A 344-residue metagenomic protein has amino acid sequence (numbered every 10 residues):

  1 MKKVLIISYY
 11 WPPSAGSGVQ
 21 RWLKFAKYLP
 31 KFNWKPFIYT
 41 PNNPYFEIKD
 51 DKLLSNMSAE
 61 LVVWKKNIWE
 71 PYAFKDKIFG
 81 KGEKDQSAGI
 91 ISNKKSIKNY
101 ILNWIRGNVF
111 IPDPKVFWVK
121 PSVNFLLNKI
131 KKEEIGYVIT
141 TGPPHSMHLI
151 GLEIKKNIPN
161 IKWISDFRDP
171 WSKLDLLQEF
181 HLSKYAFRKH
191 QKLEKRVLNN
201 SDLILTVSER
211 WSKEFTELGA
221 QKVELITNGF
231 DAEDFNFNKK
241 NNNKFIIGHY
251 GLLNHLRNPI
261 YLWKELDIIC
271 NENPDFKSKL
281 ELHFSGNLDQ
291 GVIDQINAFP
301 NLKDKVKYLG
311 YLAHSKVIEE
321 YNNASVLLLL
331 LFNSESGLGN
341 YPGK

Functional and structural regions predicted by a protein language model:
M1-Y72, L203, V223, I269: N-terminal subdomain of nucleotide-sugar transferases
P41-K120, K129: A conserved catalytic-core segment of Leloir-type glycosyltransferases
P71-K75, F230-K244: Acidic anion/phosphate-binding donor-loop and adjacent secondary structure in glycosyltransferase catalytic cores
V109, S146-L149, E153, N157 (+2 more regions): Membrane-proximal helix-turn-helix segments that form the acceptor-binding/catalytic region of lipid-linked
V207-R210, I226-G229: Carbohydrate-associated surface elements
K239-R257, Y261-L266: Conserved donor-binding/catalytic core segment of Leloir-type glycosyltransferases
R257, A313-E319, L327-K344: Nucleotide-sugar-dependent
K279, H283-G286, G291-K316: Nucleotide-activated donor-binding/catalytic signature segment of Leloir-type glycosyltransferases, i.e., the conserved
